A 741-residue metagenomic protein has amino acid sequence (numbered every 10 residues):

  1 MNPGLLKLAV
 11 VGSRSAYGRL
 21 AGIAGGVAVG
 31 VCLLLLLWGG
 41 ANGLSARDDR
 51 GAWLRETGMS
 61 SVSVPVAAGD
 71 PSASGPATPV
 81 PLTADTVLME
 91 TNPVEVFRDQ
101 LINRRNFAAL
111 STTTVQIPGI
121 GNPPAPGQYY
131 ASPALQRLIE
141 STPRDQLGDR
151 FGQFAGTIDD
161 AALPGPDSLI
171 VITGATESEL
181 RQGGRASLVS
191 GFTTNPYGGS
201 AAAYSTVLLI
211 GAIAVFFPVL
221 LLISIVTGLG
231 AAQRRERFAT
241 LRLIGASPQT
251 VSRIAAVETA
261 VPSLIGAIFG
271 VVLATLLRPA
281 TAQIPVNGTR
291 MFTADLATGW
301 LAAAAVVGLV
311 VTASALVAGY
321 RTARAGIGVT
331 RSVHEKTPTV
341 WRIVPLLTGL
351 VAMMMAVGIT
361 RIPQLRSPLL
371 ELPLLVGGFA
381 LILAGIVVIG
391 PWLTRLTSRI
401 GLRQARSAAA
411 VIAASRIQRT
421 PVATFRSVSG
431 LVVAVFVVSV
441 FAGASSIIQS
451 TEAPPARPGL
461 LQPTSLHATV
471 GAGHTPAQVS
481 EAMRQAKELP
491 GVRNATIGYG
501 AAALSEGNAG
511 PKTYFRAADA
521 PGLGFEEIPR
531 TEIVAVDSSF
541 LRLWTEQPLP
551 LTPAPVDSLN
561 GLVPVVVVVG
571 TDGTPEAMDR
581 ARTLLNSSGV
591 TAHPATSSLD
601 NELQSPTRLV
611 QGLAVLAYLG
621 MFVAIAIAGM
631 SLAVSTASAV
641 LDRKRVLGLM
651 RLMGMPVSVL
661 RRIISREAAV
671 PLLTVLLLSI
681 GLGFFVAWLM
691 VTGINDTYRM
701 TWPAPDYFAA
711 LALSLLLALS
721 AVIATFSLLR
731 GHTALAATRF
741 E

Functional and structural regions predicted by a protein language model:
M1-C32, T339-P345, A352, W392-V435 (+1 more regions): N-terminal Sec/SRP start-transfer signal
M1-P218, P458-L460, P555-Y618: Membrane transport/envelope proteins' first extracytoplasmic loop
A16-L44, A202-R234, S252, T259-L273 (+6 more regions): Hydrophobic alpha-helical transmembrane segments of multi-pass inner-membrane transport and secretion
V29-S74, R278, A282-V286, I359-L369 (+4 more regions): Alpha-helical transmembrane segments
V271-G299, L365-P373, I680-S714, I723-R739: Short helix-loop junctions at transmembrane helix boundaries
L301-E335, T360, L713-E741: C-terminal membrane-exit region of the final transmembrane helix in multipass inner-membrane proteins
I389-F540: Juxtamembrane segments of multi-pass membrane proteins
